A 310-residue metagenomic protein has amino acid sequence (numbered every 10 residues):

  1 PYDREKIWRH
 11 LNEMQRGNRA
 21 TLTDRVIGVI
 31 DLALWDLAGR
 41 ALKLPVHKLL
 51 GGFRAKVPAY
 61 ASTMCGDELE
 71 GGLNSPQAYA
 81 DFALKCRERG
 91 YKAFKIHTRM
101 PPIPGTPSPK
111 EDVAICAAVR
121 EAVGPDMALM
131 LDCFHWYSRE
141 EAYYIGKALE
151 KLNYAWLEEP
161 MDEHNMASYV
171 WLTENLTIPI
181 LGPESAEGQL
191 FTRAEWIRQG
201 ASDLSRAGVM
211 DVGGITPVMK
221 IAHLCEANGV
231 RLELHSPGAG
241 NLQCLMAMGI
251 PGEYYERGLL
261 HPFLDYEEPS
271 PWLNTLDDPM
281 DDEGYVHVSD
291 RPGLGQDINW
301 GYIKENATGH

Functional and structural regions predicted by a protein language model:
P1-L42: Metal- or metallocofactor-binding catalytic centers and their adjacent structured scaffolds across diverse enzyme
K6, G17, N153, H164-Y285: Shared catalytic-loop signature of beta/alpha-barrel
I27, G105-S108, L131-H135, E158-M161 (+4 more regions): Glycine- and other small-residue-rich loops at beta-strand/loop junctions that grip anionic moieties
I30, K43, F94, D132 (+5 more regions): Conserved, mostly hydrophobic/aromatic
D31-G66, E70: Glycine-rich, aromatic-flanked loop segments that form ligand/cofactor-binding clefts across common enzyme folds
A41-L44, L49, Q77-A78, G90 (+3 more regions): Ligand-binding pocket scaffold of soluble enzyme catalytic domains
K56-V57, A61-V170, N175-L176: Metal-dependent enolase-superfamily TIM-barrel catalytic cores that perform enediolate-based chemistry
D290-H310: Extended hydrophobic packing segments that form well-structured cores
